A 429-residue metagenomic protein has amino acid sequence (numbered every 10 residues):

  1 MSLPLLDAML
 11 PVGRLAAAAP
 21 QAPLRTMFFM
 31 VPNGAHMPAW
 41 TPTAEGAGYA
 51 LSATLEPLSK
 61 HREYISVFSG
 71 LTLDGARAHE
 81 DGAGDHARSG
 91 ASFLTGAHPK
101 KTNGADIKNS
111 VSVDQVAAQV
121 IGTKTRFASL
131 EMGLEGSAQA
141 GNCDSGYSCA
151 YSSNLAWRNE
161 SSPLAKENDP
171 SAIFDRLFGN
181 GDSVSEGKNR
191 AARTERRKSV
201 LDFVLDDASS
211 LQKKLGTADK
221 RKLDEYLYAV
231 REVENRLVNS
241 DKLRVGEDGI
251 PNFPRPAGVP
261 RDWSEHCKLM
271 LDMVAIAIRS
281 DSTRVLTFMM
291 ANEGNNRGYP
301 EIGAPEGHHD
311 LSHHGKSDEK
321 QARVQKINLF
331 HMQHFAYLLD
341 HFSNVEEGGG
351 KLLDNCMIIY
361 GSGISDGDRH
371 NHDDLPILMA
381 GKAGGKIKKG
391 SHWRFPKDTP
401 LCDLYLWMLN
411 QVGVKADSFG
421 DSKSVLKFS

Functional and structural regions predicted by a protein language model:
M1-S429: Ligand-binding pockets and gating/stacking loops
